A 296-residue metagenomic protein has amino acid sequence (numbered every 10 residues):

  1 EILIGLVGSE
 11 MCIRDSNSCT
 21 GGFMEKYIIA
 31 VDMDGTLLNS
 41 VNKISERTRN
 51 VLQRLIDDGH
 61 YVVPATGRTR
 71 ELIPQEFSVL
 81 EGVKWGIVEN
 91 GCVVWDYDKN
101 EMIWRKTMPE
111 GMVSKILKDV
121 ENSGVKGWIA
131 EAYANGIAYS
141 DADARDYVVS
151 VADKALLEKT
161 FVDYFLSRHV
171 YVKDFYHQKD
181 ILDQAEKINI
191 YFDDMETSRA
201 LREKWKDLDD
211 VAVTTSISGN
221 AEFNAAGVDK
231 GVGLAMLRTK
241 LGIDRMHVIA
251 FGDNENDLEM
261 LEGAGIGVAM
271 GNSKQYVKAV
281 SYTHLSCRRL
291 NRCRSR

Functional and structural regions predicted by a protein language model:
E1-D15, H284, L290-C293: Single conserved hydrophobic/aromatic residue that forms the stacking wall/gate of nucleotide- or nucleobase-binding
M24-I28, S45, K206, A221-R296: Mg2+-dependent phosphoryl-transfer enzymes with acidic/Ser/Thr/Gly-rich catalytic loops
Y27-S40: Asp-based phosphoryl-transfer active-site loop
K43-L156: Active-site phosphate-binding/coordination module
T48, I73-F77, L201, V277 (+1 more regions): Hydrophobic packing residues within well-ordered alpha-helices of enzyme cores
L55, N90, I188, L261 (+1 more regions): Residue-level signal for inorganic ion chemistry
G59-V63, G82-K84, K187, M246-H247 (+1 more regions): Short active-site oxyanion
D119, S123, G127-W128, Y133-F251: Conserved acidic, metal-coordinating active-site core of Asp-based, Mg2+-dependent phosphoryl-transfer enzymes
